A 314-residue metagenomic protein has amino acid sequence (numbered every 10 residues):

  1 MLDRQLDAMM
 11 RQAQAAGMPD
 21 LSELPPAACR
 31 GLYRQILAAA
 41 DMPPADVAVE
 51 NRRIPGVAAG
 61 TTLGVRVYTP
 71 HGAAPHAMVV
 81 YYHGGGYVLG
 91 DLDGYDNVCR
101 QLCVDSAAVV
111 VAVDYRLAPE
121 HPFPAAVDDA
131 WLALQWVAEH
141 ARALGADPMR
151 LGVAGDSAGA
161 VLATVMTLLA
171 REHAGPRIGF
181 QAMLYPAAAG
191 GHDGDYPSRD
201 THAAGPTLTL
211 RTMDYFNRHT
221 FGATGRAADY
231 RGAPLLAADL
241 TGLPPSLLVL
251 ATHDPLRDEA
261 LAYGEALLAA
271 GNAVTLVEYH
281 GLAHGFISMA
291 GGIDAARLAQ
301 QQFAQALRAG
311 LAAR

Functional and structural regions predicted by a protein language model:
L2-L24, A28, L32, I36-P43 (+1 more regions): Alpha/beta-hydrolase superfamily serine-hydrolase fold, recognizing
